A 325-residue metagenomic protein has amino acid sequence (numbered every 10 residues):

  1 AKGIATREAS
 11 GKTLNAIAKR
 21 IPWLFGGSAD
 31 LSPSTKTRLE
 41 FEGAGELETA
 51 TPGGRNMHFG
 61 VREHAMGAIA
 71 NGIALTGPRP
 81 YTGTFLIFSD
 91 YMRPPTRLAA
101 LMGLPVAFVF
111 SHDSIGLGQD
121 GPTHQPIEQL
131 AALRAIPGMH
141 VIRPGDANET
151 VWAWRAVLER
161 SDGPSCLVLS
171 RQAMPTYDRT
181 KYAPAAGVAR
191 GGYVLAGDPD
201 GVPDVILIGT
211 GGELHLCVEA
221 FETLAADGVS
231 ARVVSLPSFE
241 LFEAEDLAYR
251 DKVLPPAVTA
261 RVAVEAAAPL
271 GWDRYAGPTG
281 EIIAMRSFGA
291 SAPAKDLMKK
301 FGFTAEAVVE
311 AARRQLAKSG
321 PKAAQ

Functional and structural regions predicted by a protein language model:
A1-V168, A173-P175, V253, A305-A307 (+1 more regions): Thiamine diphosphate
G116-P122, T150, E159-Q325: Thiamine diphosphate
